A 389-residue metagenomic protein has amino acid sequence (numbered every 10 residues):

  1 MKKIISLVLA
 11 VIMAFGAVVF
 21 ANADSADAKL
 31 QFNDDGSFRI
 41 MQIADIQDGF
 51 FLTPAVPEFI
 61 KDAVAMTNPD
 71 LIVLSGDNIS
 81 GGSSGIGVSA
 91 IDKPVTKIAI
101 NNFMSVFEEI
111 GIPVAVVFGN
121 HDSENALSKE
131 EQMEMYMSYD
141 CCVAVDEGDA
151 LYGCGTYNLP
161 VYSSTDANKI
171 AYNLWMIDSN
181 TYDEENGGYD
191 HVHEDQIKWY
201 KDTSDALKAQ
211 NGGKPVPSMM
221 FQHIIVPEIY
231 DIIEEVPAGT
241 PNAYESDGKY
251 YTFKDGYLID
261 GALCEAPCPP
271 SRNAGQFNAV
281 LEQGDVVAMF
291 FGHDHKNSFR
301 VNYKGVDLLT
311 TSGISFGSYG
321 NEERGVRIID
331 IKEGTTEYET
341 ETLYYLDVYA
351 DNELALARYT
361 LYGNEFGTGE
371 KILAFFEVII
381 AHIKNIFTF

Functional and structural regions predicted by a protein language model:
F15-A28, F387-F389: Sec-dependent signal peptide cleavage junction
A23-N102: N-terminal active-site segment of His-dependent metallophosphoesterases
A26, A90-P94, I98-G213, P241-A243 (+1 more regions): Extended active-site neighborhood of metal-dependent phosphoesterases/phosphodiesterases
D27, N158-Y162, G261, P267-C268 (+2 more regions): Binuclear metal-dependent phosphoesterase catalytic core
A28-I40, C154-M176, V301-L308, T335: Beta-strand-turn-beta hairpins that frame and shape the catalytic cleft of phosphate-ester-processing enzymes
R39-I43, D70-G76, S80, P113-F118 (+8 more regions): Structural recognition of the beta-strand scaffold that forms the well-ordered cores of secreted hydrolase catalytic
G49-F51, S80-S83, V116-L127, Y182-E185 (+4 more regions): Active-site environment of divalent metal-dependent phosphoester hydrolases
T67-L71, N173, G187-S298: His/acidic metal-ligating clusters that form di-metal
